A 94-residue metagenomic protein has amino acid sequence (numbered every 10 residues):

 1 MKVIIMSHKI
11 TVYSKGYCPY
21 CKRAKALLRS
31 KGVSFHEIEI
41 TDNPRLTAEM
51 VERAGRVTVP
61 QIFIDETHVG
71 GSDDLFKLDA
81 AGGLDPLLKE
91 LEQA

Functional and structural regions predicted by a protein language model:
M1-K9, P86-A94: Compositionally biased, disordered extreme N-termini, encompassing classical targeting presequences
K2-S34: Local sequence-structure signature of Cys/Sec-based thiol-disulfide redox active-site neighborhoods
S34-T47: Thiol-based oxidoreductase modules, predominantly thioredoxin-like and allied folds used for disulfide exchange
T47-E49, Q61: Short, charge-rich, low-complexity interaction segments located in flexible loops at or near secondary-structure
E52-T58: Thiol/disulfide oxidoreductase modules built on the thioredoxin-like
I64-E92: Non-catalytic, surface beta->alpha helical segment in thiol-disulfide oxidoreductase systems
